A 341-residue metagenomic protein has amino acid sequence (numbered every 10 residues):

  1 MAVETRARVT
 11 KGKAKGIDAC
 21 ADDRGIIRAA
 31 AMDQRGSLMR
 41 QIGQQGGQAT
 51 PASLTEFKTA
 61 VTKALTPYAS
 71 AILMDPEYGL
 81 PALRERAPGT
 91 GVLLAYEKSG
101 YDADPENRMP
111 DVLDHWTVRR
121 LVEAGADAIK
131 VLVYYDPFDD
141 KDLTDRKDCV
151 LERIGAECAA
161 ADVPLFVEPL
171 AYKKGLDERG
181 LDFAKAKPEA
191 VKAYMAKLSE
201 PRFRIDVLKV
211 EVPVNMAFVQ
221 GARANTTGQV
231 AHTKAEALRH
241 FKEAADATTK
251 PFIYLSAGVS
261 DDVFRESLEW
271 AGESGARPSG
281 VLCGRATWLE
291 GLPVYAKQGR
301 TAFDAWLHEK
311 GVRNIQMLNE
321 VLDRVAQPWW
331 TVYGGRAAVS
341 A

Functional and structural regions predicted by a protein language model:
M1-D139, R204, Q229-V230, K250-P251 (+4 more regions): Alpha/beta catalytic barrel-like cores
A7-R8, D139-C149, G180-K192, S256-E266: Active-site glycine- and acidic-residue-rich loops that bind and position anionic ligands or nucleotide-like cofactors
A71-P76, K130-Y134, D140-L143, K187-P188 (+2 more regions): Catalytic beta/alpha-barrel core
Y78-L83, P137-A160, N215-N225, A231-K242 (+2 more regions): Active-site-adjacent beta->alpha loops and helix N-cap segments on the catalytic face of soluble alpha/beta enzymes
G91-V92, A161-L165, A247-S260: Short beta-strand/loop segments at the ligand-binding rim of alpha/beta enzyme cores
D114-L170: Hydrophobic alpha-helical segments and helix pairs
G125, L181-V210, A271-V281, T287: Structural recognition of alpha->loop->beta junctions
L132-K141, P169-A184, K209-T227, P251-Y254: Active-site-proximal beta-alpha loop/turn segments in soluble metabolic enzymes
